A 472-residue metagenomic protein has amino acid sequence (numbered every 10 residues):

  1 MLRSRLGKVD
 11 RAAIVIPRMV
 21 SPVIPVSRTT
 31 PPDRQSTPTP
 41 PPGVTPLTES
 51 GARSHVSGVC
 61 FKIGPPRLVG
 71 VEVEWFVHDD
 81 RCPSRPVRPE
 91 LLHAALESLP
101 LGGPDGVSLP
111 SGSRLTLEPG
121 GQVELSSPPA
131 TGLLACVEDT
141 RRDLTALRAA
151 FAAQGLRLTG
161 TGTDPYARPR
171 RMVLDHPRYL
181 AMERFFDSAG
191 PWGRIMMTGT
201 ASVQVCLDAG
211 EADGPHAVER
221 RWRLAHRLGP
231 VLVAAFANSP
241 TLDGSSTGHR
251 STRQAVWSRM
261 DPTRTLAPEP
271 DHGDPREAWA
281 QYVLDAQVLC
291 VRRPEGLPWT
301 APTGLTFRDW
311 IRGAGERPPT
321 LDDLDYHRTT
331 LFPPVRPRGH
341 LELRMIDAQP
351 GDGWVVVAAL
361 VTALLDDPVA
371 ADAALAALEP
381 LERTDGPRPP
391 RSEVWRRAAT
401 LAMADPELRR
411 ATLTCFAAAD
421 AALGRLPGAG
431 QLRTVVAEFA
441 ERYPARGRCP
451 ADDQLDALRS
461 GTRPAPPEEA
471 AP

Functional and structural regions predicted by a protein language model:
L2, P104-V107, L321: Short, solvent-exposed secondary-structure boundary motifs
R3-R11, I16-S21, P25-T29: Low-acidity, Ser/Thr- and Arg-rich intrinsically disordered low-complexity segments
V15, H216, E468-A470: Short, Lys/Arg-enriched N-terminal segments with co-localized hydrophobic residues within the first ~10-30 amino acids
V20-P191, G199, R223, A237 (+6 more regions): Terminal catalytic/cofactor-binding subdomain
F76, Q204-C206, E342-R344: Structured core elements
A135, D208-G210, G214-V218, M345-W354: Conserved phosphate-binding loops in nucleotide/dinucleotide-binding enzymes
T159-G199, Q204-R336: Loop-rich catalytic cores of soluble enzymes, especially ATP-dependent carboxylate-amine ligases and other
G304-T384: Long, well-ordered mid-to-C-terminal structural blocks that present hydrophobic/aromatic surfaces
